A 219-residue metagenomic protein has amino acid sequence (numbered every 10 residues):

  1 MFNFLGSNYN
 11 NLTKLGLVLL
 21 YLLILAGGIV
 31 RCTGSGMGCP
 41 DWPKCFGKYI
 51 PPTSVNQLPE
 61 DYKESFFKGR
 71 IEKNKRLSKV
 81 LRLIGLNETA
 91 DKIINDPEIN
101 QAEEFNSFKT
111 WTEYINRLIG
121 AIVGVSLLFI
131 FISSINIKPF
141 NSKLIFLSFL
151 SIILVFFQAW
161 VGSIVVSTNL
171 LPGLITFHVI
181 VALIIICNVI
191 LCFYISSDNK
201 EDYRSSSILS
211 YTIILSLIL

Functional and structural regions predicted by a protein language model:
M1-L219: Polytopic transmembrane helical bundles with strong interfacial aromatic enrichment
